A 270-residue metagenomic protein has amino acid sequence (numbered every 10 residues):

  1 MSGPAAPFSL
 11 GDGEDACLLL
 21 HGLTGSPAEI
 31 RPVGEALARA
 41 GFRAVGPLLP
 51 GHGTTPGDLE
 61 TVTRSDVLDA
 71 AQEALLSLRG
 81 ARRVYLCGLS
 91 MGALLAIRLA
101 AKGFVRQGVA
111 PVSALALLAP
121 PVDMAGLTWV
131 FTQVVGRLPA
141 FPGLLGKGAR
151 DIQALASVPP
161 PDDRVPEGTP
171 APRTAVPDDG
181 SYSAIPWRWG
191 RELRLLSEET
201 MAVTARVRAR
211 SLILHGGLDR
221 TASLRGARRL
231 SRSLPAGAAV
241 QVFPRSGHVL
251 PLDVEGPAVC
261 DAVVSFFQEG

Functional and structural regions predicted by a protein language model:
A38-P56: Conserved alpha/beta-hydrolase
G88-G92, A96: Gly/Ala-rich beta-loop-alpha elbow adjacent to hydrolase catalytic centers
A116-G126: Active-site nucleophile loop of the alpha/beta-hydrolase fold
I185-V203: Active-site nucleophile elbow and catalytic-triad environment of alpha/beta-hydrolase enzymes
V207, I213-H215, D219: Short beta-strand/loop motif that positions the catalytic acidic residue of the alpha/beta-hydrolase fold
R220-G226: Conserved alpha/beta-hydrolase "acid-adjacent" motif
R228, R232-V249: Catalytic histidine neighborhood in serine/cysteine hydrolases with alpha/beta-hydrolase-type architecture
P244-G270: Catalytic active-site module of serine/aspartate enzymes centered on a nucleophile-bearing elbow/loop
